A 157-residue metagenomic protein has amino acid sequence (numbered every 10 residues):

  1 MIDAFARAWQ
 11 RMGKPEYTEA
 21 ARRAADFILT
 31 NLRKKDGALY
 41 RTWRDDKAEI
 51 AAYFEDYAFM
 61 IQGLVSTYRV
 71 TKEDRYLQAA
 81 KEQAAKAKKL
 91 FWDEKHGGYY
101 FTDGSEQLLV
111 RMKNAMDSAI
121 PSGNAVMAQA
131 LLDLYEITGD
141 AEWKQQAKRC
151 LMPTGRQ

Functional and structural regions predicted by a protein language model:
I2-Q157: Glycan-recognition and catalytic cores of secretory/periplasmic carbohydrate-active enzymes
